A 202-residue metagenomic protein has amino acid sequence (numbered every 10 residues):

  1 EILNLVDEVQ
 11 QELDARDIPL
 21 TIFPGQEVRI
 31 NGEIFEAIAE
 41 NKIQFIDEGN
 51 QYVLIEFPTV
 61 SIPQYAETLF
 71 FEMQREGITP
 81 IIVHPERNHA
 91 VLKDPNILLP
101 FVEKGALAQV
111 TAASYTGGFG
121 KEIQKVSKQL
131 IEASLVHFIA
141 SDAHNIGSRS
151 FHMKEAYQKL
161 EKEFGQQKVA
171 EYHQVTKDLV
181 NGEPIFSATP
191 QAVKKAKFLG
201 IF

Functional and structural regions predicted by a protein language model:
E1-E103, Q109, S187-F202: Extended substrate/RNA-proximal surfaces in nucleic-acid metabolism proteins
R16, Q124, E132-A133: Alpha-helix termination/capping residues and helix-transition junctions
R29-N31, R87-V91, Y115-G118, H144-S148: Active-site environment of divalent metal-dependent phosphoester hydrolases
P100, Q129-L130: Well-formed, non-transmembrane alpha-helical positions, independent of function
G105-G117: His/Asp/Glu-enriched short active-site or ligand-binding loop at hydrolase and phosphoryl-transfer sites
G120-V126: Short loop-to-alpha-helix "cap/lid" segments that border enzyme active sites across diverse enzyme classes
L135-F151: Short acidic/histidine-rich active-site segments
Y157-F202: Mid-to-C-terminal alpha-helical segments outside catalytic/metal-binding sites
